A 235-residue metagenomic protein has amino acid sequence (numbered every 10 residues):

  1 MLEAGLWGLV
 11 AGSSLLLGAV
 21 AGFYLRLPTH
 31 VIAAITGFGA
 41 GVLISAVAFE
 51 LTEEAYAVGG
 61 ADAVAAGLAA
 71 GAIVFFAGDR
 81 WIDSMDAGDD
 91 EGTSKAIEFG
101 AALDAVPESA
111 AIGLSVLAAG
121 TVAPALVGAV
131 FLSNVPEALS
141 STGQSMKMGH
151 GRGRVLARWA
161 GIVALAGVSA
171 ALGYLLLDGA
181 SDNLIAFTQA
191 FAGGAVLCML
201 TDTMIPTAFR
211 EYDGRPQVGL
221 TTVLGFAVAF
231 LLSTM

Functional and structural regions predicted by a protein language model:
M1-M235: Intrinsically disordered, metal-sensing/regulatory segments
